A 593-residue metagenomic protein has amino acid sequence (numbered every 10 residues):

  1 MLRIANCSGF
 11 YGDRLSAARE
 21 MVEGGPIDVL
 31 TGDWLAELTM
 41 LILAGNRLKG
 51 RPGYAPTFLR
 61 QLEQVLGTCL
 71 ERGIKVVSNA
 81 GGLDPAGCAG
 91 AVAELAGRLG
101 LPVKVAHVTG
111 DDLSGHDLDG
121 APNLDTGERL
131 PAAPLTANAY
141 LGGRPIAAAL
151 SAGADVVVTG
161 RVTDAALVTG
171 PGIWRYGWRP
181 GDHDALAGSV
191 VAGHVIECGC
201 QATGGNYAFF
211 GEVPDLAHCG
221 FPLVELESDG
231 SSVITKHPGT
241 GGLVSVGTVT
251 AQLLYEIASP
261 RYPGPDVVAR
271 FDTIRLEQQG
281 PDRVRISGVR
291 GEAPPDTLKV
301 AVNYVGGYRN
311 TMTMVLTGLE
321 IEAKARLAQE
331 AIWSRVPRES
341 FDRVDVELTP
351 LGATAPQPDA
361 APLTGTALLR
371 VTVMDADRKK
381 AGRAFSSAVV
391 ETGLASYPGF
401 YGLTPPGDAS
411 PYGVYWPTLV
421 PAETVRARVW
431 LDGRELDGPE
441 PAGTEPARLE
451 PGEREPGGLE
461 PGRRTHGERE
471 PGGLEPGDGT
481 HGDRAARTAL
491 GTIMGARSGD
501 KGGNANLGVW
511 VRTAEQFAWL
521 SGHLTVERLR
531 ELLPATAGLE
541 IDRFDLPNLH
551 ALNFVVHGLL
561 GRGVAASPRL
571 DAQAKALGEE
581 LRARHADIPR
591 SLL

Functional and structural regions predicted by a protein language model:
M1-E20: N-terminal amphipathic/basic leader segments beginning at the initiator methionine
P26, G288-A447, A485-T488, K501 (+4 more regions): C-terminal non-catalytic interaction/assembly regions of soluble proteins
L30, K49-P171, V195, Y207 (+6 more regions): Alpha/propeptide regions of enzymes that mature by internal proteolysis
R98-L113, G170-F210, P214, G522: Catalytic or ion-translocation cores adjacent to nucleophile or general acid/base/metal-coordination motifs in diverse
P102-V105, A202-A217, P260-Q278, S334-T349 (+2 more regions): Flexible, glycine/charged-enriched surface loops at secondary-structure junctions
V191-G288: A conserved active-site cap/scaffold subdomain adjacent to cofactor or substrate pockets
P446-T480: Long, intrinsically disordered low-complexity tandem-repeat segments
T536-L593: Helix-rich interaction surfaces within compact, conserved domain-sized segments that mediate assembly or partner
